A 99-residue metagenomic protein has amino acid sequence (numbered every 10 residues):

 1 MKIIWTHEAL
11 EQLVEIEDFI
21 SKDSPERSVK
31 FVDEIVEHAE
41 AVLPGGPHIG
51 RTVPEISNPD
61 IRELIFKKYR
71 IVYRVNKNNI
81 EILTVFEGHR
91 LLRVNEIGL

Functional and structural regions predicted by a protein language model:
K2-D60: Basic, Lys/Arg-enriched alpha-helical interface segments
E15, R27, R62-I65, Y69 (+1 more regions): A general marker of short, structured functional hotspots
H48-N78: Basic/aromatic recognition patch in beta-strand/loop cores that engages polyanionic ligands
F66-Y69, R74-L99: Enriched for short, Lys/Arg-rich terminal
